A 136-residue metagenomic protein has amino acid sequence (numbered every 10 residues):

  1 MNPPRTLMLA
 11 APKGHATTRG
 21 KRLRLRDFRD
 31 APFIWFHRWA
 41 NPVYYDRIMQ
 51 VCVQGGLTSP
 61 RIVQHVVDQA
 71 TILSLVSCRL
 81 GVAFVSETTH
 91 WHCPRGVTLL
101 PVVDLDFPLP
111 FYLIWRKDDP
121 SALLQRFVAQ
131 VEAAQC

Functional and structural regions predicted by a protein language model:
M1, R5-T6, A70-D118: Beta-alpha-beta core module
M1-L7, A11-F33, R116, A122-Q125: Flexible hinge/capping segments at coil-to-helix
R22, D68-Q69: Structural motif corresponding to alpha-helix initiation and N-cap regions
P32-G55, S121-L124: Secondary-structure junction motif
S59-D68: Short beta-strand-to-loop elements that line the ligand-binding cleft of bilobed periplasmic-binding protein-like
P110, I114-C136: Extended ligand-binding regions for polar small-molecule ligands
